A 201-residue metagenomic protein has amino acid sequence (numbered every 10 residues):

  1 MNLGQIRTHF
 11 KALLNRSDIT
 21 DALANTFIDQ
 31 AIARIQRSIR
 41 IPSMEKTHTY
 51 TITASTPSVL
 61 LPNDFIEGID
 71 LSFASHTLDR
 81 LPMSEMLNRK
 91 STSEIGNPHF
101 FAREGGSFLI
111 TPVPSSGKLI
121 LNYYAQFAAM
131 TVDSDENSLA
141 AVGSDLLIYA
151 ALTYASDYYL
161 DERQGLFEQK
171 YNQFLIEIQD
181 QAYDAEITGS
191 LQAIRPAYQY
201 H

Functional and structural regions predicted by a protein language model:
M1-H201: Glycine-enriched, solvent-exposed interface loops adjoining structured elements
